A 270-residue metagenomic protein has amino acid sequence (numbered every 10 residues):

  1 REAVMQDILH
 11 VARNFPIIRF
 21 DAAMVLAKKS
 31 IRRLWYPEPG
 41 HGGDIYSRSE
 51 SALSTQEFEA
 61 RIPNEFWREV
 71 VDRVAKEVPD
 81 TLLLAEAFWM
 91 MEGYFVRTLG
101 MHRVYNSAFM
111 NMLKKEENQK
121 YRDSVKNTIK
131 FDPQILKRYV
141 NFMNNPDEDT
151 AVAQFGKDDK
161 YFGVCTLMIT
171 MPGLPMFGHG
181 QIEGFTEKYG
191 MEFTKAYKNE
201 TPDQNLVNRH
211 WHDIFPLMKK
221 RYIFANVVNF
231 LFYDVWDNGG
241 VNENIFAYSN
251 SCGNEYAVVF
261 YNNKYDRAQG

Functional and structural regions predicted by a protein language model:
R1-G270: Active-site and adjacent substrate-binding regions of carbohydrate-active enzymes
